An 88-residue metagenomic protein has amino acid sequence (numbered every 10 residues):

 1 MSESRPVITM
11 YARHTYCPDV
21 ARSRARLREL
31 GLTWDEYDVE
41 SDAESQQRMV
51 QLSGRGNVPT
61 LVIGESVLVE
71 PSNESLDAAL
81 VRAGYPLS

Functional and structural regions predicted by a protein language model:
M1-L30: Local sequence-structure signature of Cys/Sec-based thiol-disulfide redox active-site neighborhoods
S4-R5, Q47-V50: Short secondary-structure transition/capping segments
T15, S41, L68: Glycine-/small-residue-rich active-site loops that bind phosphorylated ligands and cofactors
P18, E44, P71: Residues that form or flank phosphate/diphosphate-binding pockets in enzymes that use nucleotide phosphates
A21-R28, V50, D77, V81: Class I S-adenosyl-L-methionine
L32-S45, R55-G56: Thiol-based oxidoreductase modules, predominantly thioredoxin-like and allied folds used for disulfide exchange
S53-V62: Structural micro-motif
I63-S88: Non-catalytic, surface beta->alpha helical segment in thiol-disulfide oxidoreductase systems
